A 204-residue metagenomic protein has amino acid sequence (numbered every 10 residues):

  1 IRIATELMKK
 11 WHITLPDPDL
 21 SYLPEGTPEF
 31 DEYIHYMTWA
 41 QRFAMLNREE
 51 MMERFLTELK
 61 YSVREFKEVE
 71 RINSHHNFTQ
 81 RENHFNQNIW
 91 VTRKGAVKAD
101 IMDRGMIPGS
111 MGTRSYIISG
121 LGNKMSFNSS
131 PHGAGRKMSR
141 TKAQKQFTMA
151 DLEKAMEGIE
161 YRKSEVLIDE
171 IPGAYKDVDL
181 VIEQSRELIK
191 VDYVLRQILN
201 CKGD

Functional and structural regions predicted by a protein language model:
I1-D204: Domain-length cofactor-binding catalytic modules of enzymes
